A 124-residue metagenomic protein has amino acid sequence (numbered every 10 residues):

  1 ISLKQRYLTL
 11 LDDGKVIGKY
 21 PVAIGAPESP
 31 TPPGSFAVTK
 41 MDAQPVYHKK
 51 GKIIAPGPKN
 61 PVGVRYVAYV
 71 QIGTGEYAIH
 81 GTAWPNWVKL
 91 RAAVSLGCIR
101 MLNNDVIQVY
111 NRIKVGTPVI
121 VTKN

Functional and structural regions predicted by a protein language model:
I1-K40, A68: Cell wall/extracellular polymer interaction/catalysis modules
S29, K49-N124: Exported/periplasmic cell-wall-interacting domains
Q44: Acidic, glycine-rich loop-and-strand cores that form catalytic or ligand-binding grooves in diverse globular domains
